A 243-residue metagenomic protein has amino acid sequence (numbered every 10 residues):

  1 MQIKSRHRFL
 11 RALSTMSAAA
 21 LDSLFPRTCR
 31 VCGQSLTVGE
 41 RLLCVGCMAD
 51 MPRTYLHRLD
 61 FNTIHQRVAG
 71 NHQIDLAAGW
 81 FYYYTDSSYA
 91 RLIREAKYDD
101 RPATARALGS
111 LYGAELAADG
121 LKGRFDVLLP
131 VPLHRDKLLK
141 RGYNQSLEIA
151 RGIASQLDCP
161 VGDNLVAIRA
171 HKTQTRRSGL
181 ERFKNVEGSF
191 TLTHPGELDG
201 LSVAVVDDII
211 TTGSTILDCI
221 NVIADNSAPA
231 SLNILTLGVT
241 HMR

Functional and structural regions predicted by a protein language model:
M1-R243: Glycine-rich phosphate/pyrophosphate-handling loop used in enzymes and phosphotransfer proteins
